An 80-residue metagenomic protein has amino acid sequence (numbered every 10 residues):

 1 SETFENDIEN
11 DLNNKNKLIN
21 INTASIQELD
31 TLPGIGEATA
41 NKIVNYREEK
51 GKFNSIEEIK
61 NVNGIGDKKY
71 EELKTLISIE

Functional and structural regions predicted by a protein language model:
S1-I19, T23-S25: N-terminal, intrinsically disordered low-complexity tails/presequences enriched in Lys/Ser/Pro and small residues
L32, K50, V62: Acidic-histidine catalytic/liganding microenvironments
V44-E48: Residue-level signature of tetratricopeptide-repeat
I56-E58: Compact, charge-rich alpha-helical regulatory domains located at protein termini
K68-I79: Short, low-complexity, Pro/Ser/Thr/Gly-rich segments in the mature regions of secreted, periplasmic
